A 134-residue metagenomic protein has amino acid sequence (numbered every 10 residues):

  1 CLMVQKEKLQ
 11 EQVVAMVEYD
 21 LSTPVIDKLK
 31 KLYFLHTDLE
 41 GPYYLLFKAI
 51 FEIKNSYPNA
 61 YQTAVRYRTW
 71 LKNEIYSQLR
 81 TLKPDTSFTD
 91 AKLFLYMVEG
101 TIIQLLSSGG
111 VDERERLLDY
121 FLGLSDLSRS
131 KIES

Functional and structural regions predicted by a protein language model:
C1, V25-K28, L32, L46 (+2 more regions): Residue-level detector of well-ordered alpha-helical segments, enriched for hydrophobic/aromatic packing positions
C1-E18, K30: An amphipathic alpha-helix adjacent to DNA-recognition modules
E7-V14, D38-P42, P58-L82, F88-K92 (+1 more regions): Amphipathic alpha-helical packing segments from all-alpha helical-bundle domains
L9-V13, L46-F47, M97-V98: N-terminal alpha-helical segment
A15-E18, A49-Y57: Short linear capping/connector segments at secondary-structure termini
L21-V25, S56, K83, G110: Residue-level signature of the cytosolic catalytic core of signaling kinases
I26-F51, Y61-Q62: Helical hydrophobic small-molecule/effector-binding pocket
K48, E52, Y61, V65 (+2 more regions): Hydrophobic/aromatic-rich alpha-helical bundle segments in the mid-to-C-terminal region
